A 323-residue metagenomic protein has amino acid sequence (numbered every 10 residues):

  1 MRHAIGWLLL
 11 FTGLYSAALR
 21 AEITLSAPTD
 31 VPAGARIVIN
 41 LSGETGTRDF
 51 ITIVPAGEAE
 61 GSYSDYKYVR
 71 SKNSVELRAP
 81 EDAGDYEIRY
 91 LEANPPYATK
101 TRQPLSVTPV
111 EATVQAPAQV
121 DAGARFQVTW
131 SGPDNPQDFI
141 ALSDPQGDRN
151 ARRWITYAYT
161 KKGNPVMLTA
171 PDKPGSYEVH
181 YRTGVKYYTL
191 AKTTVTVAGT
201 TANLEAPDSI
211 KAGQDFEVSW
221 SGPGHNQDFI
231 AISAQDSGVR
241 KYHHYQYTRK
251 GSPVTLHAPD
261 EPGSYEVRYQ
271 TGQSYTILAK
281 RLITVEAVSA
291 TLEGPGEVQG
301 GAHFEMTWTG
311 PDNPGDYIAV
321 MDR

Functional and structural regions predicted by a protein language model:
M1-L8: Bacterial N-terminal signal peptides that target proteins for export
A21-R323: Extended, solvent-exposed regions of the mature portions of secreted/cell-surface glycoproteins
